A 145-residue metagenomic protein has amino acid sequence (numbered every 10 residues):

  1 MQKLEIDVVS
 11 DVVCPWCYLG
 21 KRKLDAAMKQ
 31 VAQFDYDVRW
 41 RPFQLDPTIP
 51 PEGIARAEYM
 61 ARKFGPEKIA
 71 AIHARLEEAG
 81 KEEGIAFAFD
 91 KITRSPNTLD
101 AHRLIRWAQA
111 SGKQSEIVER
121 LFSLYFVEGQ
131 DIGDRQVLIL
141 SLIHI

Functional and structural regions predicted by a protein language model:
Q2-L24: Local sequence-structure signature of Cys/Sec-based thiol-disulfide redox active-site neighborhoods
R22-Q130: Structural alpha/beta surface segment adjacent to cysteine/selenocysteine redox centers across thiol/disulfide enzymes
I143-I145: Conserved small/polar residues in nucleotide/adenosyl-binding loops
